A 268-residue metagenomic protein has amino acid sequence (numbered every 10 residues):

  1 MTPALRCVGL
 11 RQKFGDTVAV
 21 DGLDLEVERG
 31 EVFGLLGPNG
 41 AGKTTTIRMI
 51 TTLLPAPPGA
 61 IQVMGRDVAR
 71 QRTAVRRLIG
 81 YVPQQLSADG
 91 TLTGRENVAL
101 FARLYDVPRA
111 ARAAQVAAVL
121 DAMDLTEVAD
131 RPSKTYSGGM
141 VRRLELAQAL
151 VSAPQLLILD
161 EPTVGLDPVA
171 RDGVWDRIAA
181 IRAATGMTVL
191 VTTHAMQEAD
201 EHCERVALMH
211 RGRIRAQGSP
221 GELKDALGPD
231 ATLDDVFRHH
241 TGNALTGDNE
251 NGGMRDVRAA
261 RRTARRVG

Functional and structural regions predicted by a protein language model:
A99, R103, A110-V128: Conserved ABC ATPase "signature" region
P132-G139: Conserved ABC ATPase signature
A153: Conserved catalytic motifs of ABC-family nucleotide-binding domains
L157-D160: Catalytic Walker B motif of ABC-type/P-loop ATPase nucleotide-binding domains
D172-T185: Helical segment within the ABC ATPase nucleotide-binding domain
Q217-G218: ABC ATPase "signature
